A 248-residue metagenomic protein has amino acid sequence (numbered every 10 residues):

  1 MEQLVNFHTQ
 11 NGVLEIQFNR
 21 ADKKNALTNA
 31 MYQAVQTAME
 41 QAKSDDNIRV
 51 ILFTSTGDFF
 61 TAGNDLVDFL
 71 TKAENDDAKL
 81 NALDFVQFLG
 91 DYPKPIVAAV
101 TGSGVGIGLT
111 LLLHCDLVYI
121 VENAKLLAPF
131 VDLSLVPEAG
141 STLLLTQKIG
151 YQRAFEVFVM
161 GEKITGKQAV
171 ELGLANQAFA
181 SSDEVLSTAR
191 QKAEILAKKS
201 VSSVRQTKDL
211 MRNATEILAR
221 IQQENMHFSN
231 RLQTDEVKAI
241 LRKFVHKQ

Functional and structural regions predicted by a protein language model:
N11-N19, A30-A73, F88-A98, L117 (+1 more regions): A structural preference for short, pocket-lining loop segments at secondary-structure junctions
G63, L83, G106, K163: Glycine-rich phosphate-binding loop at the start of an alpha helix
T71-N81: A short acidic, glycine-rich active-site loop that binds or catalyzes chemistry on phosphate/adenosine moieties
F85-D91, V105-F158, T188, K192: CoA-thioester-processing core
A99-V100, P129: Structural motif
L117, E156, M160-E162, Q177 (+1 more regions): Well-ordered beta-strand positions
Y119-E122, A175-Q222, D235, Q248: C-terminal long alpha-helix characteristic of the crotonase
